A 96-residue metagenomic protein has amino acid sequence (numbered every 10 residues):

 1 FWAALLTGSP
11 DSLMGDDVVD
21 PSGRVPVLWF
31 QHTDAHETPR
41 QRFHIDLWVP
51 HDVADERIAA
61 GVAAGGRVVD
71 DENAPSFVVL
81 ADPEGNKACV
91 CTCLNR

Functional and structural regions predicted by a protein language model:
F1-L13, V19-V69, A81-R96: Glyoxalase I/VOC metalloenzyme domain signal
N73-P75: Short, small/polar residue-rich loop motifs at catalytic or cofactor-binding pockets
